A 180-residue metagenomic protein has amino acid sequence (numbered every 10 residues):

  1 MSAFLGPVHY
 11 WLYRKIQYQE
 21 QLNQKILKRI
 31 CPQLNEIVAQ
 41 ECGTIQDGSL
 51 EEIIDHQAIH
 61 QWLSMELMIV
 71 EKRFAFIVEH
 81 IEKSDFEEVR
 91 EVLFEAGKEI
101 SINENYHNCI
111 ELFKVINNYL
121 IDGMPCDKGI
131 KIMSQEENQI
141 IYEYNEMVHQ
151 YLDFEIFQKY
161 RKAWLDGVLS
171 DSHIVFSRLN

Functional and structural regions predicted by a protein language model:
M1-Q135: N-terminal accessory segment detector
E136-L179: Short, hydrophobic/π-rich interface segment
